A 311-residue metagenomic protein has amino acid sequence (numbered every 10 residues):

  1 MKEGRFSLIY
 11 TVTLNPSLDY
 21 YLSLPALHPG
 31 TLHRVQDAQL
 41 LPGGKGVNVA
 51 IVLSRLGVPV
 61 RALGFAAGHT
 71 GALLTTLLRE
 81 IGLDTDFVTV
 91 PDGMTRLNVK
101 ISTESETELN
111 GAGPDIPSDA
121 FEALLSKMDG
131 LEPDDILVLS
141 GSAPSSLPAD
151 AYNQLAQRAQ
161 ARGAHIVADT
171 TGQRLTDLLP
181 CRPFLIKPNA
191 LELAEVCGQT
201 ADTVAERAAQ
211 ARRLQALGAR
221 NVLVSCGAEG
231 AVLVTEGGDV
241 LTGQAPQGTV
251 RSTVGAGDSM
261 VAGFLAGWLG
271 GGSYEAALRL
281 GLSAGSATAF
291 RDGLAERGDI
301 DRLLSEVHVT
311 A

Functional and structural regions predicted by a protein language model:
M1-G30: Positively charged, low-complexity intrinsically disordered leader regions
I9, P59-V60, T85-D86, I166 (+1 more regions): Hydrophobic anchor at the start of a short beta-strand that flanks the dinucleotide cofactor-binding loop
R34-M94: Substrate-binding N-lobe of the ribokinase-like
S54, Q160, L269: Gly/Ala-rich phosphate-binding loop of Rossmann-like dinucleotide-binding domains, activating on the conserved
V90, K100-P133: Conserved phosphate-binding/catalytic loop of the ribokinase/pfkB sugar-kinase fold
E108-N110, D134-S142, D169, K187-E192: Short beta-strands and strand-loop turn motifs
A149-G237: Conserved phosphate/ATP/ADP-binding segment of small-molecule kinases
T176, A205-A311: Conserved phosphate-binding/catalytic region of the ribokinase-like
